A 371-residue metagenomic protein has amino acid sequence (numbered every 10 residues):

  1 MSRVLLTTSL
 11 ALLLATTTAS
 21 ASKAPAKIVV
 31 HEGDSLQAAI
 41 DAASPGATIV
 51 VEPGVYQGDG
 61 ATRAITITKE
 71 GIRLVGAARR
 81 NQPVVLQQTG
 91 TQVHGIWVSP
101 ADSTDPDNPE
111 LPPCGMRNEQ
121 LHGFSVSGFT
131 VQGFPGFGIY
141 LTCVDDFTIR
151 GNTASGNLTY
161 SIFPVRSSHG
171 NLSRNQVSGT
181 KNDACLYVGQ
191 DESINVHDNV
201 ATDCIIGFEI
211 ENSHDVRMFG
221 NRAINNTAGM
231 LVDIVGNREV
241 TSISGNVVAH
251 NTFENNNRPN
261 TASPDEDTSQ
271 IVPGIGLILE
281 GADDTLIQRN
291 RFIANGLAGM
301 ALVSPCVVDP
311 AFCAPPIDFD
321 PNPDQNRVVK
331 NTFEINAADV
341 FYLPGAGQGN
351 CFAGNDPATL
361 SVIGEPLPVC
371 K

Functional and structural regions predicted by a protein language model:
M1-L6: Bacterial N-terminal signal peptides that target proteins for export
T7-T16: Bacterial N-terminal signal peptides
A24-D34, P53-G60, A64-T66, E70-P135: Right-handed parallel beta-helix/beta-spiral solenoid domain characteristic of secreted/periplasmic
I40, G60-R63, P83, T89-H94 (+10 more regions): Short glycine/acidic-rich loop motifs that flank beta-strands on beta-rich extracellular proteins
E52, G71-A77, E119-G133, D145-Y160 (+7 more regions): Right-handed parallel beta-helix
W97-Q120, L186, D233-S242, P259-V272 (+1 more regions): Intrinsically disordered, low-complexity Ser/Thr- and acidic-rich flexible linkers and loops, especially at boundaries
V272, V308-K371: Acidic, glycine- and Ser/Thr-rich low-complexity intrinsically disordered tracts in extracellular/secreted proteins
